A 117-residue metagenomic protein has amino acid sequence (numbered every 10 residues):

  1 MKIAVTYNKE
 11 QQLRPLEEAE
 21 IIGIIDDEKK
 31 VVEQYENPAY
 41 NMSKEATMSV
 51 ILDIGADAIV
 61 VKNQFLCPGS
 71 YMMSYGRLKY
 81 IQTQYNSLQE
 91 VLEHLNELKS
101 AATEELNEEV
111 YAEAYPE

Functional and structural regions predicted by a protein language model:
M1-M42, D53-I54, Y80-E117: Non-catalytic interface/targeting segments
Y40-S43, Q64-L66: Short beta->alpha connector loops
L52-Q89: Mid-chain, well-packed structural core segment of small domains
